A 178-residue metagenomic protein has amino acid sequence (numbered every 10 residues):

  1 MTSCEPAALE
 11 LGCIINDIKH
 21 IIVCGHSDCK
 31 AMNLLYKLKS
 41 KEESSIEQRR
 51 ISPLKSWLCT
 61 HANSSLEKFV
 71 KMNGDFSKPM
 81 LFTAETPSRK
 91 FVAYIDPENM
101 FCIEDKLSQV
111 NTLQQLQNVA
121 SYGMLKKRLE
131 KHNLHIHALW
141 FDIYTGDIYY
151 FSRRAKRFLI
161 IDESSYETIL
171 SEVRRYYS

Functional and structural regions predicted by a protein language model:
M1-K19, K30-S178: Divalent-metal-activated hydrolytic enzyme cores
I22-S27: Ordered, amphipathic secondary-structure segments that act as subunit-interaction surfaces in large macromolecular
